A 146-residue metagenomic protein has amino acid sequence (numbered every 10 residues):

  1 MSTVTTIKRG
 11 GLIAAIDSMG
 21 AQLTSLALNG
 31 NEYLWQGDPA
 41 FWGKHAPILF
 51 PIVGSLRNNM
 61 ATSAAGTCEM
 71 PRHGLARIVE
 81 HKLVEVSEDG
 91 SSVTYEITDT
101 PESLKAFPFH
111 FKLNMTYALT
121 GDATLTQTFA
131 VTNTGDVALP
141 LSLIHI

Functional and structural regions predicted by a protein language model:
M1-T62, T67: Beta-strand-rich N-terminal accessory domains
K8, D17, N29, Q36 (+4 more regions): A structural detector for beta-sheet-dominated domains
I16, Y117, L125-N133: Short, well-ordered beta-strand segments enriched in hydrophobic/aromatic residues
S25-L26, Y95, T126-Q127: Short hydrophobic/aromatic-rich beta-strand segments that constitute the beta-sheet cores of beta-sandwich/beta-barrel
P71-D122: Extended, loop-rich substrate-binding clefts of extracytoplasmic carbohydrate-active enzymes
D136-P140: Short acidic/proline- and small/hydrophobic-mixed sequence motifs that coincide with surface turns and coil-to-beta
I144-I146: Conserved small/polar residues in nucleotide/adenosyl-binding loops
